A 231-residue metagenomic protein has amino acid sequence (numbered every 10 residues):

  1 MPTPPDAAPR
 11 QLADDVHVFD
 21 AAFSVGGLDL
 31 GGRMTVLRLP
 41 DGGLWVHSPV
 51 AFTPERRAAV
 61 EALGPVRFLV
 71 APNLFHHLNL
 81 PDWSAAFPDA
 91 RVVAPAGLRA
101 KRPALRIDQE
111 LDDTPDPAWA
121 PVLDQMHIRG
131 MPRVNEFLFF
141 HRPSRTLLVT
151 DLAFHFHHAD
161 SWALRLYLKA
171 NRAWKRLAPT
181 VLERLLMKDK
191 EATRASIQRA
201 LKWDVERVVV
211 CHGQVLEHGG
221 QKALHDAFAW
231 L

Functional and structural regions predicted by a protein language model:
M1-D41: Zn-dependent metallo-beta-lactamase
P2-P4, A8-R10, S24, W45-V46 (+1 more regions): Metallo-beta-lactamase
L12-V16, P40-L44, P117-D124, P143-T146: Beta-strand-turn-beta hairpins that frame and shape the catalytic cleft of phosphate-ester-processing enzymes
A22-G26, L44-V50, F68-P72, L123-R129 (+1 more regions): Short, flexible loop segments at the rims of nucleotide/cofactor-binding pockets, characterized by
S24-F68: Pre-active-site segment of Zn-dependent metallo-hydrolases
H47-S48, R67-L74, V93-P95, L148-D151 (+1 more regions): Active-site neighborhood of phospho(di)ester-bond hydrolases with catalytic His/Asp-centered motifs
A58-A118: Active-site HxH/HxHxD metal-binding segment of metal-dependent hydrolases
Q109-V134, E191-T193: Active-site glycine-rich loop that binds ribose-phosphate moieties when present
